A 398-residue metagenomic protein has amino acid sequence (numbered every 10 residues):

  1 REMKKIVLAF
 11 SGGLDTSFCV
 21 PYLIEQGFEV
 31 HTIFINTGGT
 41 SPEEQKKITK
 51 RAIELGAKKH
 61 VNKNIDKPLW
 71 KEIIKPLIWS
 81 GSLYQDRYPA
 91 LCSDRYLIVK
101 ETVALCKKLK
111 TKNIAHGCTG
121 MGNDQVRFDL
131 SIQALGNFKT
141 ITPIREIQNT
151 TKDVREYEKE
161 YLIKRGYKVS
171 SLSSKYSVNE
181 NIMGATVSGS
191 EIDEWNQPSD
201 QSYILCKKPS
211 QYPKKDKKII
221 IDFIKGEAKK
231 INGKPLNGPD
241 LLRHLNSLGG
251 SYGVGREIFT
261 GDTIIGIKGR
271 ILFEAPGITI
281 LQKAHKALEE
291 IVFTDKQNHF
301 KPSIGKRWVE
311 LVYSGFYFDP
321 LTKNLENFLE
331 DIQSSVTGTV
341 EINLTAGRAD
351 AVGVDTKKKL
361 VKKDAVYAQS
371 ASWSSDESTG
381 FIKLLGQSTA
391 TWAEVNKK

Functional and structural regions predicted by a protein language model:
E2-K398: Nucleotide-activated chemistry modules centered on ATP-dependent adenylation/adenylyltransferase
